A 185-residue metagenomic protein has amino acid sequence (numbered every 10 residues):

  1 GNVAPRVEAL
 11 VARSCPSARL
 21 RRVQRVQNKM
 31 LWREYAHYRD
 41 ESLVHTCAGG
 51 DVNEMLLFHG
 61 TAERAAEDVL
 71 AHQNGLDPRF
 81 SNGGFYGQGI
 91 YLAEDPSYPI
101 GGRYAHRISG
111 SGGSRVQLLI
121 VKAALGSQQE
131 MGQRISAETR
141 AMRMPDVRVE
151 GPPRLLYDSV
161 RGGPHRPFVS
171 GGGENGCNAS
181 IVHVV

Functional and structural regions predicted by a protein language model:
G1-V185: ADP-ribose/nucleotidyl-moiety interaction motifs
